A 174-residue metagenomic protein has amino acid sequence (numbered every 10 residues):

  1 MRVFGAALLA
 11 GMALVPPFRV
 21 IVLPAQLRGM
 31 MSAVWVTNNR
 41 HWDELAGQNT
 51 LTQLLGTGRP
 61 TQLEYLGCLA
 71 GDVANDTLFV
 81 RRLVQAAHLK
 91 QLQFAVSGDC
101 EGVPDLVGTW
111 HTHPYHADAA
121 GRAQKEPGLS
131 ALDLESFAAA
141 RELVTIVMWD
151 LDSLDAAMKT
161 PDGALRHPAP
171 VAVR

Functional and structural regions predicted by a protein language model:
F4-L106, P114-R174: Conserved beta-strand-loop surface patch within small alpha/beta domains used for substrate/adaptor or ligand engagement
